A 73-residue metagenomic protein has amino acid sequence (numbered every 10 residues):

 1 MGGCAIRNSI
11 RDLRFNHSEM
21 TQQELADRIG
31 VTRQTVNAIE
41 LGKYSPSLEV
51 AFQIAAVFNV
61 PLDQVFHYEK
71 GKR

Functional and structural regions predicted by a protein language model:
M1, A56, F66-R73: Short, charged recognition helix plus adjacent turn of helix-turn-helix-like nucleic-acid-binding domains
S9-R28: Short basic helix-loop element that most often maps to the first helix and adjoining turn of HTH DNA-binding modules
I10, L25-A26, V36-I39, V65: Conserved hydrophobic/aromatic packing and binding residues within compact polymer-binding modules
F15, G30, L41, K70: Residue-level detection of the helix-turn-helix DNA-binding "recognition helix"
V31-S45: Recognition helix of helix-turn-helix/homeodomain-like DNA-binding domains that insert into the DNA major groove
K43-Q53, K72: Short, basic-rich loop-to-helix N-cap that marks the start of a DNA-contacting helix
E49-Q64: DNA major-groove recognition helix of helix-turn-helix/homeodomain DNA-binding modules
